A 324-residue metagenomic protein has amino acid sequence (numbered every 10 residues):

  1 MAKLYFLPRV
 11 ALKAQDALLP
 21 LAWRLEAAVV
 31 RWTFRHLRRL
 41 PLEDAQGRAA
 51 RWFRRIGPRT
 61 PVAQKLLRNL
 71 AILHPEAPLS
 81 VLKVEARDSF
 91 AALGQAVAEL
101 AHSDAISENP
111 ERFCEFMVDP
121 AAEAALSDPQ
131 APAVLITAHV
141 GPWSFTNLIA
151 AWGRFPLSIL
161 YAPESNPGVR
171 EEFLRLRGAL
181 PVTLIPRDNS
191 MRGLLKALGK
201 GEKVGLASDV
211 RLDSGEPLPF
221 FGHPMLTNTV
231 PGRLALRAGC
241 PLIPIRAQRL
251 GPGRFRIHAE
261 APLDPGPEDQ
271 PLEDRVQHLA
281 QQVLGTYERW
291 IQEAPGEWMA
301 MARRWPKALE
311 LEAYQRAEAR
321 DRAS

Functional and structural regions predicted by a protein language model:
A2, R87, S127, W152-F155 (+1 more regions): Non-catalytic C-terminal accessory region of glycerolipid acyltransferases and related lyso-lipid remodeling enzymes
A2-T137, R170-L174, P181, S324: Membrane-anchoring hydrophobic helices of lipid-metabolizing enzymes
R35-L40, P142-N147, R192-G205: Short, composition-biased local secondary-structure segments
V62-K65, A162-P167, M225-N228: Active-site metal-coordination segments of metallo-dependent hydrolases
Q64, P120, V140, P163 (+2 more regions): Alpha-helix N-cap/helix-start capping motif
N109-E115, A162, A179-I185, F220-G222 (+2 more regions): Short, flexible loop segments at the rims of nucleotide/cofactor-binding pockets, characterized by
E115-D119, H139-V140, N166, L184-R187 (+2 more regions): A conditional alpha-helix N-cap/helix-loop micro-motif detector
Q130-D188, S214-P217: Catalytic core of membrane glycerolipid acyltransferases/transacylases, capturing the structured, soluble-facing
